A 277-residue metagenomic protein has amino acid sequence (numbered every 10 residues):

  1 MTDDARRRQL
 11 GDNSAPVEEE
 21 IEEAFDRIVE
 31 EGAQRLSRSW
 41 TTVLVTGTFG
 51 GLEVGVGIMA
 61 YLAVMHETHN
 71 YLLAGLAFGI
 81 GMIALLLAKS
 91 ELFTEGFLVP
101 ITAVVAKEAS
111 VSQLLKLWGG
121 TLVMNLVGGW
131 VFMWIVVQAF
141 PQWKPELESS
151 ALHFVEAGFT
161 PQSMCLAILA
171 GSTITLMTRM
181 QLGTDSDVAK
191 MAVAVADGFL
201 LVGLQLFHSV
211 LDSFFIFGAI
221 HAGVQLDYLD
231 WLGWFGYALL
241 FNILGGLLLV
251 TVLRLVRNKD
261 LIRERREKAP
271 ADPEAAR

Functional and structural regions predicted by a protein language model:
T2-R277: Alpha-helical transmembrane segments and their helix-helix packing motifs
